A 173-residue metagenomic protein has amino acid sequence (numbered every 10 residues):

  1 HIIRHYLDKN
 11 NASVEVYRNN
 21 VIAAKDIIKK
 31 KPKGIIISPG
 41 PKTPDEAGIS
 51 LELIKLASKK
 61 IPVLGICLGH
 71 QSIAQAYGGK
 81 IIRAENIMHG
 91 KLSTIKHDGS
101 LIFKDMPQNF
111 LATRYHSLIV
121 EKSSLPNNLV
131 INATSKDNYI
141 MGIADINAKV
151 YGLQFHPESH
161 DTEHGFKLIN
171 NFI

Functional and structural regions predicted by a protein language model:
H1-I61, L68, E163, N170-I173: N-terminal beta1-alpha1 cap of cysteine-dependent amidohydrolase-like domains
E52-L64, Q71-V150, F155-E163: Pocket-forming structural segment of enzyme catalytic cores
L129-N132, I169, I173: A generic alpha-helix structural signal
